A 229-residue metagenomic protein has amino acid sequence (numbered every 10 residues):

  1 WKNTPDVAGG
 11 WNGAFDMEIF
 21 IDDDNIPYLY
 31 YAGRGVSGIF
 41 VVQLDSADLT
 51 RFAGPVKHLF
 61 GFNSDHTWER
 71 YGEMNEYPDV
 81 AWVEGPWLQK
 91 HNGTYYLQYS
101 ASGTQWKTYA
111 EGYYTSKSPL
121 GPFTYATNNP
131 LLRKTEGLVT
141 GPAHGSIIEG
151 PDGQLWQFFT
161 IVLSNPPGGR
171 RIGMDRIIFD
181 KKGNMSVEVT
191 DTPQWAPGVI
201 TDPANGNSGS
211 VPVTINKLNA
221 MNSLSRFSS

Functional and structural regions predicted by a protein language model:
W1-S229: Carbohydrate-active catalytic/glycan-binding domains of CAZyme proteins, especially the secreted or lumenal ectodomains
